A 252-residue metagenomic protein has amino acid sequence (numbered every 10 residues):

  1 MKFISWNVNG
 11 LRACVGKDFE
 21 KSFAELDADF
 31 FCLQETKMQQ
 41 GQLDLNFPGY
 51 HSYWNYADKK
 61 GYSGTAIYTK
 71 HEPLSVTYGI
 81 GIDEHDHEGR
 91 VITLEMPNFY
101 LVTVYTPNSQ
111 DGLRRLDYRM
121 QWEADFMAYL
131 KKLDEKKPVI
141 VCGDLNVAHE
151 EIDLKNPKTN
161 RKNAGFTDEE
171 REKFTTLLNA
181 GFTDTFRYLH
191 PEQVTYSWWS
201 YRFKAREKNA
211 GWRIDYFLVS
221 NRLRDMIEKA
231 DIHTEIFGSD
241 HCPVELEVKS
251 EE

Functional and structural regions predicted by a protein language model:
M1-F47, H51, A57-S63, L177 (+1 more regions): N-terminal, active-site-proximal structural segment of metallo-dependent hydrolase catalytic domains
M1-N9, N98-Q110, C142: Active-site-proximal beta-strand elements of phosphoester/diester hydrolases
N7, F23-G41, L101, L130-E151 (+4 more regions): Active-site beta-strand/loop signature of hydrolases that rely on acidic residues for catalysis
A24, H51, D125-A210, I214: Metal-dependent phosphoesterases centered on the DNase I-like endonuclease/exonuclease/phosphatase
K37, Q42-S109: Structured beta-strand-rich core segments of catalytic domains in phosphoester-bond hydrolases
K60-S75, Q193, A205-D225: Conserved beta strand-loop-helix elements of the APE1-like EEP
G81-I82, P107-E123, K158-K162: Surface-exposed cleft-lining segments at the edges of enzyme active sites
D231-E252: Surface polyanion/phosphate-binding segment centered on an Asp-His-Pro turn
